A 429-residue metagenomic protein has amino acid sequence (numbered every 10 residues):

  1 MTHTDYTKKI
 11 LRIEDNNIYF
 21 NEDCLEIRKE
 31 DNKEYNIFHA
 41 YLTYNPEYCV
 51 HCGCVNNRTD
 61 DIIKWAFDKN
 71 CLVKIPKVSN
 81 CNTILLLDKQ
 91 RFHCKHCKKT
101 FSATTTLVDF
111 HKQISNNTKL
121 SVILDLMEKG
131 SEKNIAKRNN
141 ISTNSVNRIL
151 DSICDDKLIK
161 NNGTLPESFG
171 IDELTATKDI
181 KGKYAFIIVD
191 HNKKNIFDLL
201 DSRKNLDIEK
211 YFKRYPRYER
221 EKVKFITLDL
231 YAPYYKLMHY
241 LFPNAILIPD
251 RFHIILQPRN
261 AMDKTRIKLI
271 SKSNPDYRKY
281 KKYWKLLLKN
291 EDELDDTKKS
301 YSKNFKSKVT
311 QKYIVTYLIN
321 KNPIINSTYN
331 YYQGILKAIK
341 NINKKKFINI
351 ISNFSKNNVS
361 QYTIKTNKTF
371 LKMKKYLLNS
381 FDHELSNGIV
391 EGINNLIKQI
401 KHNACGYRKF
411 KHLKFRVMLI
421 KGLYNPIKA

Functional and structural regions predicted by a protein language model:
M1-T105: Short, conserved DNA-binding cores of transcription-related domains
P46, H51, N57-T59, K178-I180 (+4 more regions): Acidic/histidine-rich catalytic cores and adjacent linkers of DNA breakage/strand-transfer/modification proteins
C81, L107-D109, A245-I246, L269-N274: Short, polar/flexible loop-turn hinges at active-site or ligand-entry regions and domain interfaces
T105-A176, D207, Y211: Electropositive nucleic-acid engagement tracts
S142, I153-K157, L230, A245 (+2 more regions): The DNA-recognition helices of helix-turn-helix-type DNA-binding domains
R148, S152-F225, L230-L237: RNase H-like nuclease fold core
I153, A185-I188, L241-A245, M262-I267: Short secondary-structure boundary/capping segments
I254-P275: Short alpha-helix plus adjacent loop in nuclease-associated cores
